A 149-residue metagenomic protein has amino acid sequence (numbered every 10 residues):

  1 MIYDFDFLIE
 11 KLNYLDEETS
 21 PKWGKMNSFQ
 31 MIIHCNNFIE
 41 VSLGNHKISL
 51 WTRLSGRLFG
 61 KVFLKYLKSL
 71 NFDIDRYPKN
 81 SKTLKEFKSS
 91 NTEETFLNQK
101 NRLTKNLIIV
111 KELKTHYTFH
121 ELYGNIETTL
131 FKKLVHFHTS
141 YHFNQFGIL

Functional and structural regions predicted by a protein language model:
M1-I2, L12-N13, K82-E93, E112 (+2 more regions): Globin-like tetrapyrrole-binding proteins
I2-K25: An N-terminal domain-cap segment
L8, Q99, V135-H138: Amphipathic alpha-helix face/heptad-repeat signature
I9, N13, I39-E40, T104-K111 (+1 more regions): Structural signal for well-ordered, non-membrane alpha-helices
E10-Y14, H46, K82, V110 (+2 more regions): Generic signal for short, ordered secondary-structure residues within or immediately flanking folded domains
E18-N71, T118-L149: Short, contiguous alpha-helical
Y66-Y117: Acidic/histidine-rich alpha-helical segments that form the ligand environment of transition-metal centers
